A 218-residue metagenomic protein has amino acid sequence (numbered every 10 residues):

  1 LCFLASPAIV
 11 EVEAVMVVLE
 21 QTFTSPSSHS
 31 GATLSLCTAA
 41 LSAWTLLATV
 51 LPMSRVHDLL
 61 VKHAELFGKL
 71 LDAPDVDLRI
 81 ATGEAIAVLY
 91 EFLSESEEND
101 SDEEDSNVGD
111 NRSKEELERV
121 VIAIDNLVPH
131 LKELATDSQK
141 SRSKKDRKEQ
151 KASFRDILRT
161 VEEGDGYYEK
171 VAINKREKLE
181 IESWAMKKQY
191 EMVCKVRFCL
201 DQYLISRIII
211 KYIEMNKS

Functional and structural regions predicted by a protein language model:
L1-A5, L19-F23, A39-P52, F67-L71 (+1 more regions): Hydrophobic residues within the alpha-helices of tandem HEAT/HEAT-like
C2-E11, S25-S28, L47-H57, E91-N99 (+1 more regions): Flexible helix-coil junctions and inter-repeat linker/turn elements that act as hinges within alpha-solenoid scaffolds
V10-T24, H57-L70, E95-S138: HEAT/HEAT-like alpha-solenoid repeats
A14, V18, S35-A39, A43-L46 (+5 more regions): Alpha-solenoid helical repeat scaffolds
F23-S35, L66-I80, K145: Short coil/turn segments at helix-helix junctions and helix-capping linkers within large alpha-helical proteins
L70, D75, A81-E84, E91-N99 (+3 more regions): Structured partner-binding subdomains within large eukaryotic complex subunits
V121, K132-S218: Long C-terminal extensions of eukaryotic subunits of large macromolecular complexes
